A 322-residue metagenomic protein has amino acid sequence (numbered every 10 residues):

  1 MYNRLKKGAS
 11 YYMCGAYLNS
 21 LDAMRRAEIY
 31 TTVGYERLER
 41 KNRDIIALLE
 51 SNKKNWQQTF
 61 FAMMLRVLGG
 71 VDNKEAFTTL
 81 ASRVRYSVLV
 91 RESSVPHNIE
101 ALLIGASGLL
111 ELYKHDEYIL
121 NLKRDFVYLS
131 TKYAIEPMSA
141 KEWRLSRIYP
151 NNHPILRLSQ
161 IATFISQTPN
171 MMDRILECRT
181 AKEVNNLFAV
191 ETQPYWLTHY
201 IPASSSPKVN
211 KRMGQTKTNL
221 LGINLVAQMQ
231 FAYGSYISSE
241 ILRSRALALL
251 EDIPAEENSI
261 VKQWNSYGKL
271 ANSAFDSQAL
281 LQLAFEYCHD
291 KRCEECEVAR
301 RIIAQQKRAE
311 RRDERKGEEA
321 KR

Functional and structural regions predicted by a protein language model:
M1-S20: Compact, glycine/acidic-enriched structural inserts
A9-S10, G15, E28, D116 (+1 more regions): Intrinsically disordered, low-complexity segments enriched in small/polar residues
G15-T31: Metal-dependent nuclease catalytic core centered on acidic motifs
T31-S277: Hydrophobic, aromatic-lined core segments that form the binding pocket/scaffold for planar heteroaromatic ligands
R40-K41, I45, V298-I303, R322: Accessory terminal regions of nucleic-acid processing enzymes
Y267-E310: Acidic, carboxylate-rich catalytic segments that either coordinate divalent cations
A309-R322: Short, basic, low-complexity termini and linkers enriched in Ser/Thr/Gly/Pro that act as targeting/leader peptides
